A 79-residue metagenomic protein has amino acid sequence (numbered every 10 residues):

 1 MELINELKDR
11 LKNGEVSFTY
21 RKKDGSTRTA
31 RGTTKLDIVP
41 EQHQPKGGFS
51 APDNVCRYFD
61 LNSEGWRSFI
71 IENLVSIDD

Functional and structural regions predicted by a protein language model:
M1-N5: Mixed-charge, Lys/Arg-rich low-complexity intrinsically disordered regions
K8-L11: Soluble sensory domains of the PAS superfamily and closely related sensory modules
N13-Y20: A short, Trp-centered hydrophobic/proline-enriched beta-strand micro-motif
T29-R31, S68: A sequence-level detector of short linear motifs
G32-T33, E72: Residue-level structural signal for beta-strand termini and adjacent loop
K35-G65: Acidic, aromatic-enriched beta-alpha/helix-loop junctions
E64-D79: Structured surface patches comprising rigid loops and adjacent beta-strands/short helices at the edges of well-ordered
